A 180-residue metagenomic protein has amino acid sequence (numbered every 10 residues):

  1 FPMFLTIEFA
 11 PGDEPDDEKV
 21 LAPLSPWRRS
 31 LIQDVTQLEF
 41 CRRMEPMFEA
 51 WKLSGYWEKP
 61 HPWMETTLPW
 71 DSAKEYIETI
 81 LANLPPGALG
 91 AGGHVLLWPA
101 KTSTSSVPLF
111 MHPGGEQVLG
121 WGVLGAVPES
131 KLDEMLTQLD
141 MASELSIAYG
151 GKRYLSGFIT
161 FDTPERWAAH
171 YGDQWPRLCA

Functional and structural regions predicted by a protein language model:
F1-A180: Noncatalytic alpha-helical scaffold of FAD-dependent oxidoreductases
